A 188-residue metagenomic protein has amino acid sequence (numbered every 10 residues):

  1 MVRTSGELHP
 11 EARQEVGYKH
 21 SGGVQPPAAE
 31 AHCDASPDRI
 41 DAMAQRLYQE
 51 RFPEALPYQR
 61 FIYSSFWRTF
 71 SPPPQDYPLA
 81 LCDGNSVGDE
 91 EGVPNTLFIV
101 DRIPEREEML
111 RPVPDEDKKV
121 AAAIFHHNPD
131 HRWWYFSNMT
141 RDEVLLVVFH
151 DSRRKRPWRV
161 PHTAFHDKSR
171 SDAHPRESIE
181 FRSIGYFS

Functional and structural regions predicted by a protein language model:
M1-A122, D130-H131: Non-heme Fe(II) oxygenase catalytic core, chiefly the N-lobe of the double-stranded beta-helix
K118-S188: Catalytic core of Fe(II)/2-oxoglutarate
